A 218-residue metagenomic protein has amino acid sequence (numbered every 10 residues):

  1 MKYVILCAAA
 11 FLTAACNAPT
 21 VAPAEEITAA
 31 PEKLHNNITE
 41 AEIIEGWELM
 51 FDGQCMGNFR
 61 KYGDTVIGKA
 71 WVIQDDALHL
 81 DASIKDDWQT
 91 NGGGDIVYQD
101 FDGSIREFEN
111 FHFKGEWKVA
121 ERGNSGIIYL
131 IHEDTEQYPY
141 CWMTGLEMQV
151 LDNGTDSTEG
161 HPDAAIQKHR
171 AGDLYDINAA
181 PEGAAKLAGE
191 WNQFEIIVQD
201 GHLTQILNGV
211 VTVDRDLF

Functional and structural regions predicted by a protein language model:
V4-L12: Sec-dependent N-terminal signal peptides
C16-F218: Carbohydrate-interacting regions of secretory-pathway proteins
